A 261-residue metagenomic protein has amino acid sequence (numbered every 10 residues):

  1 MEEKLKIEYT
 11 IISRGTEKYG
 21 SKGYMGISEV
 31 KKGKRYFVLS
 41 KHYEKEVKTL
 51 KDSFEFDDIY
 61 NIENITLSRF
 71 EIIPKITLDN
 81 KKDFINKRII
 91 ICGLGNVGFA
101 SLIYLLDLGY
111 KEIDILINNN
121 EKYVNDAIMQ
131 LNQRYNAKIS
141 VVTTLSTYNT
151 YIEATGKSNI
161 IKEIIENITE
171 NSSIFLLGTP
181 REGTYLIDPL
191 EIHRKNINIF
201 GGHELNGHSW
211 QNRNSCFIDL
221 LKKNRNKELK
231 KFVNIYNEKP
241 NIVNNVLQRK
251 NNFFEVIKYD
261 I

Functional and structural regions predicted by a protein language model:
M1-E44: Glycine-rich beta-strand-centered segment in the early N-terminal region that forms part of a ligand/cofactor-binding
I27-C92: NAD(P)H dinucleotide-binding glycine-rich loop of Rossmann-like/cofactor-binding domains, especially the beta1-alpha1
H42-Y43, I59-N61, N118-E121, G178-E182 (+1 more regions): Short, acidic/turn-prone active-site loops that include or flank metal/cofactor- and phosphate-binding residues
N64-L145: Mid-domain Rossmann-like dinucleotide-binding core that forms the NAD(H)/NADP(H) cofactor-binding site
I90, L94, L116, I152-A154 (+3 more regions): Glycine- and other small-residue-rich loops at beta-strand/loop junctions that grip anionic moieties
N125, M129-N198: Glycine-rich cofactor phosphate-binding loops and adjacent beta1-alpha1 units of small-molecule cofactor enzyme domains
Y185-V233, I242: C-terminal substrate-binding/catalytic core of Rossmann-like NAD(P)-dependent dehydrogenases/reductases
K258-I261: Phosphate-binding loop/pocket of nucleotide- and phosphate-handling active sites
